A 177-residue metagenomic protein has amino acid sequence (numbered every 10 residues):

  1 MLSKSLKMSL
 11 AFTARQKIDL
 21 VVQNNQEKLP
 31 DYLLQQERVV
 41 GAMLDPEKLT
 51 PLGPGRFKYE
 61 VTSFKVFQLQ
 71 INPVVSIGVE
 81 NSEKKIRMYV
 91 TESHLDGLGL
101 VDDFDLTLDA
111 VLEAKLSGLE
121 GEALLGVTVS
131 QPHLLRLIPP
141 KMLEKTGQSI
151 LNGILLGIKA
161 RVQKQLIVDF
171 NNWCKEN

Functional and structural regions predicted by a protein language model:
L2-F67: Hydrophobic ligand-binding cavity/cleft-lining segments
S9-R15, P54, N72, D103-D105 (+1 more regions): A general secondary-structure signal for short beta-strands and their flanking turns/coil in non-transmembrane regions
D19-Q23, T62-F64, E80, E113-K115 (+1 more regions): Solvent-exposed residues in well-ordered beta-strands and their adjoining turns, especially edge/terminal strands
L29-P30, I77, A123: Hydrophobic pocket/interface hotspot
G55-F64, Y89-L95, L125-G126: Generic short beta-strand segments
I71-G118: Hydrophobic-ligand binding "helix-grip"
G99-Q148: Beta-strand/loop substructures that line and gate deep hydrophobic ligand-binding cavities in soluble
R136-N177: A conserved amphipathic terminal alpha-helix motif
